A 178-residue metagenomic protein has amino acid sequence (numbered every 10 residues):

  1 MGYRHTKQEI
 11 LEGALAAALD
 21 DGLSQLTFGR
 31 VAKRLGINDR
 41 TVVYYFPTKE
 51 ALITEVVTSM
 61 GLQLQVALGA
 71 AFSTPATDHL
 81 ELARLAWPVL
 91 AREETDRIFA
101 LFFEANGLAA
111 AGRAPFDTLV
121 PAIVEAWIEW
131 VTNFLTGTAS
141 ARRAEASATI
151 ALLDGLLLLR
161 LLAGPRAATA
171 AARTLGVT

Functional and structural regions predicted by a protein language model:
H5-E9, G13-E55: Helix-turn-helix
G13-D21, V66-A71, L101, A105-L108 (+1 more regions): Solvent-exposed, amphipathic alpha-helical segments
L23, T48, T74-T77, E93-R97 (+3 more regions): Alpha-helical structural elements of signaling/regulatory helical domains
R34, Y45, Q63, A67 (+1 more regions): Residue cluster at the C-terminal edge of the helix-turn-helix DNA-binding motif
E55-T58, L68-F99, E145-T149: Hydrophobic alpha-helical connector segments
Q65, G69-A70, E93-F103, A110-G137: Amphipathic alpha-helical packing segments from all-alpha helical-bundle domains
R113-E125, L135-T178: Hydrophobic/aromatic-rich alpha-helical bundle segments in the mid-to-C-terminal region
